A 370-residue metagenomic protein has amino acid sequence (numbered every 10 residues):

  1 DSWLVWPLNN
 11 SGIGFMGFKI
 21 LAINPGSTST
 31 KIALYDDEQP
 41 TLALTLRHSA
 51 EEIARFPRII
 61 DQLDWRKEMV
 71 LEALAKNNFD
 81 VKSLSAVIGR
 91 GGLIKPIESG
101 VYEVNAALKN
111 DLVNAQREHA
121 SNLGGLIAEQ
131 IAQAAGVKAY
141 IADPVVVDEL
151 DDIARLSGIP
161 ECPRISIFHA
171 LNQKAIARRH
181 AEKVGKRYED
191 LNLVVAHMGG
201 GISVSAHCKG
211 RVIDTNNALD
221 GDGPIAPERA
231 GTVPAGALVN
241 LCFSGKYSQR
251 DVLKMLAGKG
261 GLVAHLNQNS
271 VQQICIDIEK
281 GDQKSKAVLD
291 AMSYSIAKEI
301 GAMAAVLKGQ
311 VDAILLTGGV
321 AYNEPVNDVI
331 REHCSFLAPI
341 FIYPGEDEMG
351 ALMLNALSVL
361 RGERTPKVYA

Functional and structural regions predicted by a protein language model:
I20-D61: Short glycine-rich, Thr/Ser-proximal phosphate-binding strand/loop in the N-terminal lobe of ATP-dependent enzymes
E72-S85, K183-R187, I300-D312: Phosphate/pyrophosphate-binding loops at sites that engage ATP/ADP/AMP, CoA/4′-phosphopantetheine, polyphosphate
L74-A120, K138, V146-G158: Short beta-strand-loop/turn "lid" adjacent to the catalytic site in phosphate-handling enzymes
A86-G89, K138-P144, V194-A196, A206 (+2 more regions): General beta-strand structural signal in soluble alpha/beta enzymes
L123-Q130, I141, L156-N192, G200-G201 (+2 more regions): Glycine-rich phosphate-binding loop plus the immediately following alpha-helix
K254-K308: Adenine-nucleotide phosphate-binding core of ATP-dependent small-molecule kinases
V311-I330: Glycine-rich phosphate-binding loops at beta-strand->alpha-helix junctions
E324, D328-L354: Conserved phosphate-binding/catalytic loops in two-lobed NTP-binding clefts
